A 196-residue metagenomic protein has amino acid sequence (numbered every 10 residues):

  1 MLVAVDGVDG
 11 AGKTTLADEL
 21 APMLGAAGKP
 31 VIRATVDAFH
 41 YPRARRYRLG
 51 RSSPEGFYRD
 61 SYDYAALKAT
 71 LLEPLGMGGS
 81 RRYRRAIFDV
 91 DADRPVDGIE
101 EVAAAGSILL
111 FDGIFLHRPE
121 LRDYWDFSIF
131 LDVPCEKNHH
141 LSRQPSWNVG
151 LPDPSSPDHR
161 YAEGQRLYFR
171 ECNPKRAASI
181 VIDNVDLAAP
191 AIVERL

Functional and structural regions predicted by a protein language model:
V3-A4: Short hydrophobic/aromatic beta-strand immediately N-terminal to the Walker A/P-loop
V8: P-loop (Walker A) phosphate-binding loop of NTP-binding proteins
K13: Conserved lysine of the Walker
L16: Hydrophobic positions on the alpha1 helix immediately C-terminal to the Walker A/P-loop
P22-I32: Post-Walker A helix-loop "phosphate-sensing" segment adjacent to the P-loop in P-loop NTPases
I32-T35, Y41-R94, I108: Conserved nucleotide-sensing/catalytic segment adjacent to the nucleotide-binding pocket in NTP-handling enzymes
D93-W147: ATP-dependent NMP and nucleoside kinases share a basic, alpha-helical "lid"
D123, F127, L131, H140 (+2 more regions): NTP-dependent small-molecule kinase module
